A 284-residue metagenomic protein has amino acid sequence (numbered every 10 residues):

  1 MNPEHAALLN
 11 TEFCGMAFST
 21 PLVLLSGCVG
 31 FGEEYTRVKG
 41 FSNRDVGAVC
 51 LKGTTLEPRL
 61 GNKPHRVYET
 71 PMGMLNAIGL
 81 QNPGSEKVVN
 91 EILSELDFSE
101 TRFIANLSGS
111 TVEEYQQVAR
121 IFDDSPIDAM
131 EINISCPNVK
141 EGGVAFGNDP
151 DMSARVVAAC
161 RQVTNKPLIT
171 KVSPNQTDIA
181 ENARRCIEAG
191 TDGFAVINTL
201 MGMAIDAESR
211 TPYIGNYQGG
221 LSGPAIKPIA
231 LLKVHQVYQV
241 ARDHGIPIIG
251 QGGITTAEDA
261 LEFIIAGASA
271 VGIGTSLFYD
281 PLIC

Functional and structural regions predicted by a protein language model:
M1-A6, L221-I246, T255-C284: Alpha/beta catalytic cores of nucleotide-metabolism and tRNA/nucleoside-modifying enzymes
M1-F103, G109-S110: N-terminal capping/small domains of soluble enzymes
A17-V23, S99-A105, Q162-P174, Q239-Q251: Short beta-strand/loop segments at the ligand-binding rim of alpha/beta enzyme cores
L24, V49, V88, A105 (+6 more regions): Conserved, mostly hydrophobic/aromatic
E33-F41, E113-D124, Q176-A189, V237-V240 (+2 more regions): Catalytic cores of alpha/beta
L51-L56, I134-C136, A189, G193-M203 (+2 more regions): Glycine-rich phosphate-binding active-site loops on the catalytic face of alpha/beta enzymes
G61-P71, I205-G219, I264, S276-C284: C-terminal helical cap(s) of enzyme catalytic domains, especially alpha/beta-barrels
M74-L75, C136-M152, N182, I187-I246: Glycine/Thr-rich beta-alpha phosphate-binding loop at enzyme active sites
